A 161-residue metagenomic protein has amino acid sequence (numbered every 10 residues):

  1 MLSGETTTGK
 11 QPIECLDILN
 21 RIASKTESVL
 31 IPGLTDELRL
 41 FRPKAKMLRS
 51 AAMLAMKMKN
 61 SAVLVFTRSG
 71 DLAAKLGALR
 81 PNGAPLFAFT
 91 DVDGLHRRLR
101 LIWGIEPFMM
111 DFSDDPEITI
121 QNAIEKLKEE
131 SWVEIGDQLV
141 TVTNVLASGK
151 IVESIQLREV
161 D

Functional and structural regions predicted by a protein language model:
M1-T8, G33-E37, G83, I105-D111: Short beta-alpha connecting loops at secondary-structure transitions that line or flank enzyme active sites
T6-S28, E153-R158: C-terminal helical cap(s) of enzyme catalytic domains, especially alpha/beta-barrels
D17-R21, G77-G83, L101-I105, K126 (+1 more regions): Short, solvent-exposed amphipathic alpha-helical segments in soluble enzyme and RNA/protein-processing domains
I18-A52: Long, charged amphipathic helices and adjacent flexible linkers at domain junctions
P43-N60, I120-S131: Phosphate-interacting basic helix/loop segments used at nucleotide- and nucleic-acid interfaces
L72-A74, R80-I118: Nucleotide-binding motor/catalytic cores of P-loop/tubulin-like NTPases across gene-expression machines
G104-Q138: C-terminal structured "cap/appendage" subdomains that terminate the fold
E134-V142, V152-V160: C-terminal binding/interaction regions
